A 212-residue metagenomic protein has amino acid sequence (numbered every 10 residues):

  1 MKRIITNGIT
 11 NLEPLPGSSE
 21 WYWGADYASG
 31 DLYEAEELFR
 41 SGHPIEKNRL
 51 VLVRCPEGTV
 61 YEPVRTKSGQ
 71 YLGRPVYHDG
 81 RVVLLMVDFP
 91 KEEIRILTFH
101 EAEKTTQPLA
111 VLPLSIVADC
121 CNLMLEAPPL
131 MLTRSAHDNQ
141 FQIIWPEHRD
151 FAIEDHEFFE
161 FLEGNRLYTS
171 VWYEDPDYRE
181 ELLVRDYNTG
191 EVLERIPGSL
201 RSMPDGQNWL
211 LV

Functional and structural regions predicted by a protein language model:
M1-E13, Y33-T66, F89-I116, T133-F159 (+1 more regions): Surface-exposed loop/turn elements that mediate protein-protein interactions on large endomembrane-trafficking
L12-D31: N-terminal "first-domain core" detector
S18-W21, D79-G80, A127-L130, G164-R166 (+1 more regions): Short coil/turn segments that connect the beta-strands within blades of beta-propeller domains
Y22-D26, V83-M86, M131-R134, Y168-V171 (+1 more regions): Residue position within the beta-strands of beta-propeller blades
E57-L84: Blade-loop segments of beta-propeller domains
P75, N122-L123, E160: Hydrophobic core register within WD40 beta-propeller blades
E160-W172: Short glycine-rich, basic-tinged beta-strand/loop micro-motifs
